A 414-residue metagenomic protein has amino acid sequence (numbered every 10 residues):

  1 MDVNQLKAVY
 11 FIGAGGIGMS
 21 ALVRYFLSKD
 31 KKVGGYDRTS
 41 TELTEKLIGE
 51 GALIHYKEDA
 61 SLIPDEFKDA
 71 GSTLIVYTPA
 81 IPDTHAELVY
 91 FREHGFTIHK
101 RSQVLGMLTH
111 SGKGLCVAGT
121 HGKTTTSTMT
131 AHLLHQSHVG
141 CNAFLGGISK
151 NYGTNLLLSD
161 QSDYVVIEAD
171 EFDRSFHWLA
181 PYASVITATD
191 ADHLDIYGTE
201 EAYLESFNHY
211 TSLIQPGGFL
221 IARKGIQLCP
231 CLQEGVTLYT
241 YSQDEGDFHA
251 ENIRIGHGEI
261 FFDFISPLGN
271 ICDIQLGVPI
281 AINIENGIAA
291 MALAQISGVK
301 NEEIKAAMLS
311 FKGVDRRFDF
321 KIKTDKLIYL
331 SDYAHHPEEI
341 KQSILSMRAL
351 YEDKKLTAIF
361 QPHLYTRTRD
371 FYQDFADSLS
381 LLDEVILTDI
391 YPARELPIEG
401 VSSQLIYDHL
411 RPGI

Functional and structural regions predicted by a protein language model:
M1-K100, V104, F219, H249 (+1 more regions): N-terminal leader/targeting and accessory segments in enzymes
D2-A8, G18, Y25-K29, G256-G258 (+2 more regions): Nucleotide phosphate-binding/pyrophosphate-handling subdomain across enzymes that bind or process nucleotide phosphates
Y10-I12, C116, N142, V165 (+2 more regions): Conserved beta-strand elements of the Class I
Y25-S28, I63-F67, P79-K224, L228-V236 (+3 more regions): Phosphate-binding loop of NTP-binding sites
K31-R38, L220-K224, T357-F360, L382-P392: Short internal beta-strands
Y36-D37, H55-A60, H99-Q103, F144-G146 (+3 more regions): Beta-strand->loop->alpha-helix junctions that form or flank phosphate-binding loops in nucleotide-handling enzymes
G49-Y56, G95-F96, Y182-V185, E234-S242 (+1 more regions): Active-site regions of enzymes building and remodeling cell-envelope glycoconjugates
E50, F375-I414: C-terminal helical cap/extension that packs against the catalytic core of soluble nucleotide-cofactor enzymes
